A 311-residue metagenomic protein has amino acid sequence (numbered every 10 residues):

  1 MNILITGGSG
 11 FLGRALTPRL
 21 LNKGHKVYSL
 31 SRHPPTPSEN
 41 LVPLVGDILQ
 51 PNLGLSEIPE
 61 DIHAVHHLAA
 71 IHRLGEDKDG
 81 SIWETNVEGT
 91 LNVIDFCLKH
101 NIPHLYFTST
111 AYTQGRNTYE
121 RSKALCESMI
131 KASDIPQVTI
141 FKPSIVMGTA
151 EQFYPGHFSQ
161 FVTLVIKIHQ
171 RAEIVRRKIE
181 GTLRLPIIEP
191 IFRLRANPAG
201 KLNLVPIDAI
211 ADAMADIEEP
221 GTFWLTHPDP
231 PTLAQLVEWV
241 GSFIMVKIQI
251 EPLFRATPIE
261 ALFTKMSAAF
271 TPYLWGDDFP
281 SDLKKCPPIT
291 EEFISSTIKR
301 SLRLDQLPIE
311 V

Functional and structural regions predicted by a protein language model:
I3-K23: N-terminal Rossmann NAD(P)H-binding glycine-rich loop of SDR-like oxidoreductase domains
E39-Q50: Rossmann-fold cofactor-recognition segment
I48-E88, K99, Y112-Q114: NAD(P)H-binding glycine-rich loop region in Rossmannoid oxidoreductase-like domains and their noncatalytic homologs
W83-T90, I94, Y106, S122-K123: Short alpha-helix in the Rossmann-fold core of NAD(P)-dependent oxidoreductases
A132-I140, S144-L202, I207-A209: NAD(P)-dependent short-chain dehydrogenase/reductase
V175-R176, L185-L194, E251-I289: A hydrophobic C-terminal alpha-helical subdomain
K201-L204, A209-S267, S301, D305-I309: Mid/C-terminal beta-alpha module of Rossmann-like enzyme folds, strongest in SDR-family dehydrogenases/epimerases
F270, D278-V311: Amphipathic terminal alpha-helices
